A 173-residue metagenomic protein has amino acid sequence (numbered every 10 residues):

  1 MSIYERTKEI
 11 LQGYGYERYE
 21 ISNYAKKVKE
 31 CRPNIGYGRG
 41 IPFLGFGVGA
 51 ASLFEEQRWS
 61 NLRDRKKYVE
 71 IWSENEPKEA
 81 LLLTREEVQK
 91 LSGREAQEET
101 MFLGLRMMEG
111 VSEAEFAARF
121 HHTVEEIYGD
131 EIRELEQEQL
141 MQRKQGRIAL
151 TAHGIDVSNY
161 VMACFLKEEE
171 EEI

Functional and structural regions predicted by a protein language model:
M1-H122, E170-I173: C-terminal scaffold of the Radical SAM
E30-N34, E138-Q139, D156: Short secondary-structure transition/capping segments
H121-E136: Short amphipathic alpha-helical interaction segments
E136-G146: A short, conserved structural fragment
R147-T151: Minor-groove-contacting beta-hairpin "wing" of winged helix-turn-helix DNA-binding domains
H153-I173: Short, amphipathic alpha-helical interaction segments positioned at domain boundaries
